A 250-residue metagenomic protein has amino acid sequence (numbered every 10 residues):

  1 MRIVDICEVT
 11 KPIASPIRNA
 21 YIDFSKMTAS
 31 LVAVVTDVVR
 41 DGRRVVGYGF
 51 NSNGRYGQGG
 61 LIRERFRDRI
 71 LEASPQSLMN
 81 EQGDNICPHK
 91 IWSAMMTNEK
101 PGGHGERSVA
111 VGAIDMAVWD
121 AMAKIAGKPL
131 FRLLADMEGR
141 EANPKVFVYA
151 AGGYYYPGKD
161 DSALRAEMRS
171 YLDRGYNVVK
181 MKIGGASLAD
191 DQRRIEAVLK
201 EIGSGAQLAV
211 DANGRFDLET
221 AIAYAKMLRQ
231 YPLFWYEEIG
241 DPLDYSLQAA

Functional and structural regions predicted by a protein language model:
M1-G59: Structured beta-strand/loop patches that form or line metal/cofactor-binding pockets in enzymes
R2, G175-N177, P232-W235: Short loop/turn motifs at secondary-structure junctions
V32, R44, I114, G127 (+3 more regions): Conserved, mostly hydrophobic/aromatic
V39-I125: Metal- or metallocofactor-binding catalytic centers and their adjacent structured scaffolds across diverse enzyme
H104, K145-R165, I183, A212-L218: Active-site mouth loops of central-metabolism enzymes
L130-Y156, E201-G205: N-terminal small/glycine-rich loop or linker at the start of catalytic domains across soluble metabolic enzymes
E167-K182: Catalytic domains of carbohydrate-active enzymes, especially glycoside hydrolases
M181, G185-A250: Catalytic core of soluble alpha/beta enzymes
